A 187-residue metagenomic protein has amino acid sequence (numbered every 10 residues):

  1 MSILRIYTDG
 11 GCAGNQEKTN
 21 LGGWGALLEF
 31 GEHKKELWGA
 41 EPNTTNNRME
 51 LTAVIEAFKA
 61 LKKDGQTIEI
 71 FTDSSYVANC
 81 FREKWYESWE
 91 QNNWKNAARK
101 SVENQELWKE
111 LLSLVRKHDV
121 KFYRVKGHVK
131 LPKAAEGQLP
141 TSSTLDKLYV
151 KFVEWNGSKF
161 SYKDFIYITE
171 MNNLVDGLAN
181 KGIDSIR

Functional and structural regions predicted by a protein language model:
M1-R48, K59-A60, Q66, F81 (+2 more regions): RNase H-like nuclease fold core
G11-E17, I55-M171: RNase H catalytic domain
E50, V54: Short, conserved alpha-helix that lines the donor NDP-sugar binding/gating region of sugar-transfer enzymes
